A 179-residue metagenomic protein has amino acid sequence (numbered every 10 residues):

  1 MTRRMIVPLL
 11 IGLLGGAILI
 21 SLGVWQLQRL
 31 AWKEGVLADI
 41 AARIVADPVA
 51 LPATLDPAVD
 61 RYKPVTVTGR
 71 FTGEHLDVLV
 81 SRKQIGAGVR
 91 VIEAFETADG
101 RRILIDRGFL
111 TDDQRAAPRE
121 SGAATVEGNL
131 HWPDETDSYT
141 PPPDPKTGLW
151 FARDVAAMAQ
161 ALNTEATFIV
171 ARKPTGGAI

Functional and structural regions predicted by a protein language model:
M1-I179: Surface-exposed, charge/polar-rich loops and edge strands
